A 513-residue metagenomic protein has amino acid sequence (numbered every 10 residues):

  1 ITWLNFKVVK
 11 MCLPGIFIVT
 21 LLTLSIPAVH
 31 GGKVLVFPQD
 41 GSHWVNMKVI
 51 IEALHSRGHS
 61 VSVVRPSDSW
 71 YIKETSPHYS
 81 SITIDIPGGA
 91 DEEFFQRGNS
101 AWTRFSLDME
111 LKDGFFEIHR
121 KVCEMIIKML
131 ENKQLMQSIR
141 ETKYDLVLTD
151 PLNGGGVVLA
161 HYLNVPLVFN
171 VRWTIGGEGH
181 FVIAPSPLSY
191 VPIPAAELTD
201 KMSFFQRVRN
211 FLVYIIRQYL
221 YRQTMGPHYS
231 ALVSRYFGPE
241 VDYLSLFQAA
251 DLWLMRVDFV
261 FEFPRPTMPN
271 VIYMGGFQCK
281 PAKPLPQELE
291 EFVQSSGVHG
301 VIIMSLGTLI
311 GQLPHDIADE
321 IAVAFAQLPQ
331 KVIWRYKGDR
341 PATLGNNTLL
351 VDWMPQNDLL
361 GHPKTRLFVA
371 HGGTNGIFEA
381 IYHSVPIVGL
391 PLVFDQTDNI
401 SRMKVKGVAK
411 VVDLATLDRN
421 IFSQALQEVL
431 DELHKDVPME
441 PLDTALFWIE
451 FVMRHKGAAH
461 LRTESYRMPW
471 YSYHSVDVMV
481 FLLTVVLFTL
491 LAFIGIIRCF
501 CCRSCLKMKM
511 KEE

Functional and structural regions predicted by a protein language model:
W3-R235, L244, L254, F261 (+4 more regions): Glycosyltransferase specificity loop/lid
V241: Conserved, non-catalytic sequence blocks in retroelement Pol enzymes and Pol-derived host proteins
L246-Q248: Membrane-proximal helical "anchor" segments flanking the first transmembrane region of inner-membrane enzymes
